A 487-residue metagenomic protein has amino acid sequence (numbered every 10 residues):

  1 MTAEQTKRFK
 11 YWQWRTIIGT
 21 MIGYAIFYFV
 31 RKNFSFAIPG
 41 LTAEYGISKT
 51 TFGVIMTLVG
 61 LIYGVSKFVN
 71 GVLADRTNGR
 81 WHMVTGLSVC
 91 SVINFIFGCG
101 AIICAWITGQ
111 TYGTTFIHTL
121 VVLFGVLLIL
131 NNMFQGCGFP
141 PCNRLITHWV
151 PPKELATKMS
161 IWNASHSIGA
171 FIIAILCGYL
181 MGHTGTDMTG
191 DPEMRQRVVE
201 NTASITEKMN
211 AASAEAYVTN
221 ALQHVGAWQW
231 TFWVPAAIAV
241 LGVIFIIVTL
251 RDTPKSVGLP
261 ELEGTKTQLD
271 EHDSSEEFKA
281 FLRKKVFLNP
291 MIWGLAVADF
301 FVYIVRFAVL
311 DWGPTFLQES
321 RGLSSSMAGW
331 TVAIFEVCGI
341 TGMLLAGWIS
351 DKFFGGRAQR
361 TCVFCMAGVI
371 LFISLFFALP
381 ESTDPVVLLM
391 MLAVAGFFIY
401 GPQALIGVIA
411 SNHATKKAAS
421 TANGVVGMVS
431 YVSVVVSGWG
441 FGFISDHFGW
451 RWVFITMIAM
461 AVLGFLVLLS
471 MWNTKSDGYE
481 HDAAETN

Functional and structural regions predicted by a protein language model:
T2-K10, V257-G294, S320, T486-N487: Juxtamembrane intracellular "pre-TM" segments in multi-pass secondary transporters
K32, G60-F68, G136, A170-F171 (+2 more regions): Residue-level signature of mid-helix packing/kink "hotspots" within the transmembrane helices of 12-pass Major
F34-I38, N289-L344, Q403, S437-G438: Extracytoplasmic gate region of multi-pass secondary transporters
R76-L87, K352-M366: Cytoplasmic membrane-interface "Motif A"-like loop-to-helix N-cap segments of 12-TM Major Facilitator Superfamily
S88-I117, A367-E381: C-terminal ends and interior cores of transmembrane alpha-helices in multi-pass membrane transporters/permeases
L127-H166: Cytoplasmic helix-loop-helix junction between adjacent transmembrane helices in 12-TM secondary transporters
A156-G185, G339, G427-S437: Glycine-rich segments within core transmembrane alpha-helices of 12-TM secondary carriers
G356-I406: C-terminal transmembrane helical hairpin of 12-TM major facilitator-type secondary transporters
